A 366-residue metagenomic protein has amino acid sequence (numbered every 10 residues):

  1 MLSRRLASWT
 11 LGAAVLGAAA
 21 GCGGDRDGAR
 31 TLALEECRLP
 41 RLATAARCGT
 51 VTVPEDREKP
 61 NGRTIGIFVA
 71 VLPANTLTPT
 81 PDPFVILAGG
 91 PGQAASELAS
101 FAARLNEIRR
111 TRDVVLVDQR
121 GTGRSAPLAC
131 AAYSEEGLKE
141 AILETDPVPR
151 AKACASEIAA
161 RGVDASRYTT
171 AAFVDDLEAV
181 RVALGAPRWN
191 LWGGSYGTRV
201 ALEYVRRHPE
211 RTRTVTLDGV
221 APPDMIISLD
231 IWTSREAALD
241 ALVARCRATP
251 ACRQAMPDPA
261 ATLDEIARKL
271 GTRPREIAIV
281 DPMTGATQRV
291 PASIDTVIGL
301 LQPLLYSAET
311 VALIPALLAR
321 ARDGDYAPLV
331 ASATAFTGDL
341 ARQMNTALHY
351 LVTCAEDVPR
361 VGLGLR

Functional and structural regions predicted by a protein language model:
M1-T10: Bacterial N-terminal signal peptides that target proteins for export
L11-L16: Hydrophobic helical h-region of N-terminal Sec-dependent signal peptides in bacterial secretory/periplasmic proteins
A18-G21: C-terminal motif of bacterial Sec signal peptides marking the signal peptidase cleavage site
G24-T296, L351-T353, D357-R366: Gly/Pro-rich cap/lid or specificity-loop segments adjacent to the active site
D264-I277, A292, A308-A312, A321-A331 (+1 more regions): Alpha/beta-hydrolase-fold serine-hydrolase catalytic core, especially in secreted/extracellular enzymes
V280-G299, Y306-T310, D339-A347: Structural motif
L305-A319, P359-G364: Short helix-capping/linker segments at secondary-structure and domain boundaries
R322-R366: Small-residue-rich helix-loop
